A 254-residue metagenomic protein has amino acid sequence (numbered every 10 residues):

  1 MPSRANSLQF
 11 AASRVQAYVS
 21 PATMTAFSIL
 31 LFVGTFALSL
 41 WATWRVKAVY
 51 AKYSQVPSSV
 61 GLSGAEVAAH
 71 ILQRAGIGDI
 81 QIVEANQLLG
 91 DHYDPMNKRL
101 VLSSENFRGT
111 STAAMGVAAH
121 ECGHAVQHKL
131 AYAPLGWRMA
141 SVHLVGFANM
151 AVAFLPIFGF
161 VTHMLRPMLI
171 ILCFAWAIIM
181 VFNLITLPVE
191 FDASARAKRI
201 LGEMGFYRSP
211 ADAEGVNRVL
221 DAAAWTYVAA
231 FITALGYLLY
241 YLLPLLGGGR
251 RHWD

Functional and structural regions predicted by a protein language model:
M1-A26, G249-D254: Short, strongly hydrophobic alpha-helical membrane anchors
A17, P21-V49, L165-R166, I171-C173: Hydrophobic alpha-helical transmembrane segments of small proteolipidic membrane proteins, enriched in energy-coupled
S20-T23, F27, P134-S141, V161-I171 (+2 more regions): Membrane-interfacial loop-to-transmembrane-helix junctions in polytopic alpha-helical membrane proteins
T25-L31, G159, I170, L235 (+1 more regions): Hydrophobic packing and interface segments
L30-G34, F154, F158, V181 (+1 more regions): Core hydrophobic alpha-helical membrane-spanning segments
T43-A148, V181-D254: Polar-ligand-bearing catalytic/cofactor-coordination segments of membrane-embedded or membrane-tethered inner-membrane
V142-L165, I170, I200: Post-HExxH zinc-binding segment in Zn-dependent metallohydrolases
L172-N183: Alpha-helical transmembrane segments
